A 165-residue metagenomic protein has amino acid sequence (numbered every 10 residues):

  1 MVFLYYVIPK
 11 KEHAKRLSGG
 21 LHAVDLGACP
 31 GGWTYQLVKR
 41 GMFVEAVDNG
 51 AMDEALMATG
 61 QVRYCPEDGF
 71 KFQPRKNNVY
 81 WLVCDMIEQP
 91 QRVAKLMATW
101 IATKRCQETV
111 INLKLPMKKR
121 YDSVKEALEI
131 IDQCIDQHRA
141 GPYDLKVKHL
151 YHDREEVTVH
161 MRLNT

Functional and structural regions predicted by a protein language model:
M1-G19: S-adenosyl-L-methionine
H13, P30-G41: Conserved SAM-binding loop of SAM-dependent methyltransferases across substrates and taxa, primarily the Class I
S18-C29, Q36: Conserved class I S-adenosyl-L-methionine
L21, Y80, Q107: Conserved acidic residues
A28, N49-M52, G69, K114-L115 (+1 more regions): Short, ordered loop/turn segments at secondary-structure junctions
P30-Y35, Q89-K95: Short glycine/serine/threonine-rich phosphate/pyrophosphate-binding segments that cradle anionic phosphate groups
K39-R92: S-adenosyl-L-methionine
A94-N164: C-terminal substrate-binding/active-site "lid" region of AdoMet-derived donor-dependent transferases
